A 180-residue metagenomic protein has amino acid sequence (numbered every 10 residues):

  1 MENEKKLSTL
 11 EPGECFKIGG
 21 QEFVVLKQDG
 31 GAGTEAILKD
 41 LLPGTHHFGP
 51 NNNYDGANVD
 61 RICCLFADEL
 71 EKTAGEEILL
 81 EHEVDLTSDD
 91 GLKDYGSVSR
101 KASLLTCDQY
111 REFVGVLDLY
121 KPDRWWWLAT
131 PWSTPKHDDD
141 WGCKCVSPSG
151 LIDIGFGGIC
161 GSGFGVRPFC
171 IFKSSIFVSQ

Functional and structural regions predicted by a protein language model:
M1-Q180: Collagenous Gly-X-Y triple-helix signature in extracellular proteins
